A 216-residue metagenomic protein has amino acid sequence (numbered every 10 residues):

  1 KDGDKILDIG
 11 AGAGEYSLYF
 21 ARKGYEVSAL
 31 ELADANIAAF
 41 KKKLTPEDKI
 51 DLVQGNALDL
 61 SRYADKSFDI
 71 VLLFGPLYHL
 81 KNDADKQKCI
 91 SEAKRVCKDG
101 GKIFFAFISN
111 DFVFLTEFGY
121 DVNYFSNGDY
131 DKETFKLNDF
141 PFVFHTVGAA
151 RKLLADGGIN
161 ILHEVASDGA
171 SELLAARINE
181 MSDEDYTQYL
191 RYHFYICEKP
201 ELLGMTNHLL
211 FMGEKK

Functional and structural regions predicted by a protein language model:
D4-G10: Conserved class I S-adenosyl-L-methionine
E15-D59: Class I SAM-dependent methyltransferase SAM/SAH-binding core
S61-V71: A short acidic, Gly/Pro-enriched loop at the edge of an enzyme's catalytic core that lines a small-molecule cofactor
I70-A84: A short SAM/SAH-binding and catalytic strip from SAM-dependent methyltransferases
Q87-D99: A short glycine-rich, Lys/Arg-flanked "PGG" loop and its adjoining helix->strand segment in the class I
F104-D129: Conserved class I S-adenosyl-L-methionine
P141-G158, E164: Short alpha-helix
H163-K216: A C-terminal cap/extension of S-adenosyl-L-methionine-dependent methyltransferases that defines the acceptor-substrate
